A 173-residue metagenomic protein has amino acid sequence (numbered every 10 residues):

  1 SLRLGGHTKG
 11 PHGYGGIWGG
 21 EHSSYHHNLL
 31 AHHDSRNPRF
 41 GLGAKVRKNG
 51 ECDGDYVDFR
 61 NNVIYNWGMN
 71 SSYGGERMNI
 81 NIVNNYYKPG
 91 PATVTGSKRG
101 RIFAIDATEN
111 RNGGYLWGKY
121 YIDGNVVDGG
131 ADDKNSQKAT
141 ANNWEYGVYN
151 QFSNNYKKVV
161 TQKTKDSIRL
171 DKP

Functional and structural regions predicted by a protein language model:
S1-T8, G13-G68, N79-P91, K119-G129: Right-handed parallel beta-helix
C52, G75, Y115: Aromatic-acidic/polar surface patches that form glycan- and anion
R77-N79, V83, S97-G100: Extended amphipathic alpha-helical segments with heptad-repeat/coiled-coil character used for oligomerization, fusion
Y87-P173: Long, contiguous C-terminal flanking segments immediately downstream of a protein's structured core
